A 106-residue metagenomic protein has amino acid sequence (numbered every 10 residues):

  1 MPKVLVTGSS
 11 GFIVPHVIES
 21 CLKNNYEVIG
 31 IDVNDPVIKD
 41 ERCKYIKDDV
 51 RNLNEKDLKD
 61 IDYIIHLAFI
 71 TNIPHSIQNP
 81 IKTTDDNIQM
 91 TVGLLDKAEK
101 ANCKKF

Functional and structural regions predicted by a protein language model:
M1-F106: N-terminal Rossmann-like NAD(P)+-binding domain of SDR-like oxidoreductases, especially those catalyzing
